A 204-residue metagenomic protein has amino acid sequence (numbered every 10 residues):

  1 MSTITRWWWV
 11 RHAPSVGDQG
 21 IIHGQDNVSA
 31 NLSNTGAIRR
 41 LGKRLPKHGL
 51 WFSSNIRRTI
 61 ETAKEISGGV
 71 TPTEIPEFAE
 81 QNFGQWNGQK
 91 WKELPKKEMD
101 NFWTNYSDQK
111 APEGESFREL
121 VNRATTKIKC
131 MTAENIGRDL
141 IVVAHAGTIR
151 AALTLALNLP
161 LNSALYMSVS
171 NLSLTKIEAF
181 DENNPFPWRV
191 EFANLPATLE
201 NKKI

Functional and structural regions predicted by a protein language model:
M1-R6, Q81-E93, A133-R138, T154-I204: Acidic, low-complexity terminal tails and accessory targeting/binding regions of phosphate-metabolizing enzymes
T3-V70: Active-site-proximal alpha-helix that buttresses catalytic centers in soluble enzyme cores
W7, G49, R138-A144: Generic beta-sheet signal
S15, T148-I149: Short active-site segment of divalent metal-dependent hydrolases/proteases that encodes the spacing between
S53-S54, N122, V143-A144: Short beta-strand scaffold positions
E65, A151-L155: Active-site signature of alpha/beta-hydrolase-fold catalytic machinery across serine- and Asp/Cys-nucleophile hydrolases
I66-T126, I204: Phosphate-handling substructures
